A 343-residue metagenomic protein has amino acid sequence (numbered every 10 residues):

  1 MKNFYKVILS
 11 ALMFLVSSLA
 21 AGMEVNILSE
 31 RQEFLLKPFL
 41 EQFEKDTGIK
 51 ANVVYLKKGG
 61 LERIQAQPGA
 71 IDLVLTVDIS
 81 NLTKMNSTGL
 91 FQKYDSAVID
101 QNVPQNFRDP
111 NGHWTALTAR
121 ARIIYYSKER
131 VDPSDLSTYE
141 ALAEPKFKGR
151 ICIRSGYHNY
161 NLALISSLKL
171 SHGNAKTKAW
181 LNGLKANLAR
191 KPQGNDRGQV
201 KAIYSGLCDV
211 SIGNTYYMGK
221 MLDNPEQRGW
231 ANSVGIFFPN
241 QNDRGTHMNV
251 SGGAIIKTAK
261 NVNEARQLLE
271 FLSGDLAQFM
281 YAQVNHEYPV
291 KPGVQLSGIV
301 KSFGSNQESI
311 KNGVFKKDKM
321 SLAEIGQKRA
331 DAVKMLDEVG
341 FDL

Functional and structural regions predicted by a protein language model:
M23-T83: Early extracytoplasmic/lumenal segment of secretory-pathway proteins
L28-R31, P110, Y126-K128, S134 (+3 more regions): Short beta-strand->loop
G69-V74, Q92-I124, E140, R150-I153: A structural signal for short loop-to-beta-strand junctions that line the ligand-binding cleft of periplasmic/secreted
I79-L90, D109-S137, I165-S166, M248-A254: Periplasmic solute-binding protein
M85-K93, Q105-G112, M221-P239: Ligand-binding "clamshell"
S167, H172-P239: Ligand-binding pocket segment of bilobal, Venus flytrap-like solute-binding proteins
S251-K316: Mature extracytoplasmic/periplasmic domains
N312-L343: Conserved C-terminal helix/tail region of periplasmic/extracytoplasmic solute-binding proteins
